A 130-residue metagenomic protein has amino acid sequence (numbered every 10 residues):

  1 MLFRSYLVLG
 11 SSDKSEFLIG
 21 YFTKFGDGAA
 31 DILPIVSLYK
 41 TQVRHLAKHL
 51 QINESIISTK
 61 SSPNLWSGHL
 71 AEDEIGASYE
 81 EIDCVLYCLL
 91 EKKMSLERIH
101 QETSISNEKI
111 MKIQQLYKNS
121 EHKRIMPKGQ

Functional and structural regions predicted by a protein language model:
M1: An acidic, phosphate/nucleotide-engaging active-site surface
R4-Q130: ATP/NTP-dependent adenylation/nucleotidyl-transfer catalytic domains that generate, transfer, or process NMP-activated
